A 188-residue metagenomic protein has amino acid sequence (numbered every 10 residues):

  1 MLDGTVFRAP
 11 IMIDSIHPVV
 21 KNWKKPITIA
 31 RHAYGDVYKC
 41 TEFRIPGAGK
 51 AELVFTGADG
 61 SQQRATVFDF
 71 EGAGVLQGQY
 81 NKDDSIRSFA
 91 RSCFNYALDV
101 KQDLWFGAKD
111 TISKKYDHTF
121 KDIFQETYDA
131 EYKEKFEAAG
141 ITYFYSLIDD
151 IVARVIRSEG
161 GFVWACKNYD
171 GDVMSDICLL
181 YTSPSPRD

Functional and structural regions predicted by a protein language model:
M1-V54, Q62, Y169: N-terminal glycine-rich phosphate/adenylate-binding segment common to multiple enzyme folds
P18-W23, F68, A97-L98, E134-A138 (+1 more regions): Solvent-exposed alpha-helices and their adjacent loops that cap or buttress functional pockets in soluble metabolic
N22-P26, G49-K50, V100-Q102, A138-I141 (+3 more regions): Short coil/turn connectors at secondary-structure junctions
G72-Y145: Glycine-rich phosphate/diphosphate-binding loop of Rossmann-like nucleotide-binding domains
K114-Q125, I156-F162, Y169, L179: Short glycine/threonine-rich loop-to-helix capping motif typified by GTGT followed within a few residues by an Asp-Pro
F144-A153: Short acidic loop-to-helix transition motifs that present clustered carboxylates
Y181-D188: Conserved small/polar residues in nucleotide/adenosyl-binding loops
